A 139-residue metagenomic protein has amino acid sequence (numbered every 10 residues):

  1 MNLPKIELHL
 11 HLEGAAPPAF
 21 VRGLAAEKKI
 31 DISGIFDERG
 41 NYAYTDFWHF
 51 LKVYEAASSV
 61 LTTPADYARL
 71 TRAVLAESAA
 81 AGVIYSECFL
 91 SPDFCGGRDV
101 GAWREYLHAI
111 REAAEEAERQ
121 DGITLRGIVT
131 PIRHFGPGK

Functional and structural regions predicted by a protein language model:
M1-K139: Metal-cofactor-binding active-site regions of metalloenzymes
